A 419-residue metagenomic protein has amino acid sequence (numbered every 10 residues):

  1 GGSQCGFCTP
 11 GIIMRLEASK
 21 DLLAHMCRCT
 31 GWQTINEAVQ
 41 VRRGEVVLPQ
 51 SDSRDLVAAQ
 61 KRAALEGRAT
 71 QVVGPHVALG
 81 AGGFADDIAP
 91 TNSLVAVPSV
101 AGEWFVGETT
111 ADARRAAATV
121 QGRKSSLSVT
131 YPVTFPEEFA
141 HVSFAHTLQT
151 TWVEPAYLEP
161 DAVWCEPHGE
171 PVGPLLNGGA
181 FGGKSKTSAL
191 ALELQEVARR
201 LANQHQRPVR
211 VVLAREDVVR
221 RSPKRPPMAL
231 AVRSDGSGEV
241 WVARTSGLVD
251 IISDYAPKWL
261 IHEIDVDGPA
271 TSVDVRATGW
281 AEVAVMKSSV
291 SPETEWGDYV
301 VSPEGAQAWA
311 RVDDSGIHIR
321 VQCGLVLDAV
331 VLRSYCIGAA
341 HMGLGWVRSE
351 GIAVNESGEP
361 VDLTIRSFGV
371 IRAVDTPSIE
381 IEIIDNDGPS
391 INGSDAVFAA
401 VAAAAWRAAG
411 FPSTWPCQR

Functional and structural regions predicted by a protein language model:
G1-L22: Zn2+-dependent cytidine deaminase-like catalytic core
S3-G6, H25-R419: Cofactor-binding beta-sheet edge motifs in enzyme active sites
